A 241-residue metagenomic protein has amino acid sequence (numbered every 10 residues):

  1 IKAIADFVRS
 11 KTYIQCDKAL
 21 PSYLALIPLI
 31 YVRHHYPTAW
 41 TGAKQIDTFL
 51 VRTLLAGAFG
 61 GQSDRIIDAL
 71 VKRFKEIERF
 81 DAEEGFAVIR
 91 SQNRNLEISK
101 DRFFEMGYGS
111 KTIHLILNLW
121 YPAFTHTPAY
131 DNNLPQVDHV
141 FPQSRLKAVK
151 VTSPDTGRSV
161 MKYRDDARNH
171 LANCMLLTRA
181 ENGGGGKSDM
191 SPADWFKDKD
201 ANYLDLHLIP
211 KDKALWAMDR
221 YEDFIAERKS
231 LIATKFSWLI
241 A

Functional and structural regions predicted by a protein language model:
I1-N95: A cross-family structural signal marking well-folded subdomains
D17-S22, G42, A129, N133 (+1 more regions): Secondary-structure capping and boundary motifs in well-ordered enzyme cores
W40-T41, L146-T152, G186-A193, L215-W216: Short conserved micro-motifs at the rims of enzyme active sites and ligand-binding pockets
D47-Q62, H139, K199-D212: Short, mixed-charge aromatic SLiMs
L54-V140, R145, V149-K150, S159: Intrinsically disordered, low-complexity N-proximal targeting/linker segments that flank membranes
P135, K147-G183: Short beta-strand-alpha-helix junction that forms the catalytic/metal-binding core of metal-dependent nuclease domains
A167, G185-P210: Polybasic, low-complexity binding patches
A201-A241: C-terminal, well-folded lobe of enzymatic/effector domains
